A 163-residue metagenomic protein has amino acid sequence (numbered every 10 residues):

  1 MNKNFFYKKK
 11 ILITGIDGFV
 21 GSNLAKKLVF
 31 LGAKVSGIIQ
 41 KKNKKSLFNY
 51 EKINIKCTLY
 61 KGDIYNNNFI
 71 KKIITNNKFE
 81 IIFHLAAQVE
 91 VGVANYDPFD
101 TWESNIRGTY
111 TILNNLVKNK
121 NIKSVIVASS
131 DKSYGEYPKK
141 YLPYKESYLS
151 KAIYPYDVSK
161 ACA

Functional and structural regions predicted by a protein language model:
M1-K8: A short, basic/flexible loop-to-alpha-helix module at the beginning of a structural domain
K10-L31: N-terminal Rossmann NAD(P)H-binding glycine-rich loop of SDR-like oxidoreductase domains
T14, I38, I82-Q88, V125-D131: SDR active-site strand-loop-helix element
A33-N43: Conserved glycine-rich Rossmann-like NAD(P)H-binding loop of the short-chain dehydrogenase/reductase
N54-Y65: Rossmann-fold cofactor-recognition segment
I64-S104: NAD(P)H-binding glycine-rich loop region in Rossmannoid oxidoreductase-like domains and their noncatalytic homologs
F69, Y110-N115: Conserved mid-core alpha-helix of short-chain dehydrogenase/reductase
Y96-T111, S124, S133-A163: Catalytic helix-loop patch of NAD(P)-dependent Rossmann-fold dehydrogenases
